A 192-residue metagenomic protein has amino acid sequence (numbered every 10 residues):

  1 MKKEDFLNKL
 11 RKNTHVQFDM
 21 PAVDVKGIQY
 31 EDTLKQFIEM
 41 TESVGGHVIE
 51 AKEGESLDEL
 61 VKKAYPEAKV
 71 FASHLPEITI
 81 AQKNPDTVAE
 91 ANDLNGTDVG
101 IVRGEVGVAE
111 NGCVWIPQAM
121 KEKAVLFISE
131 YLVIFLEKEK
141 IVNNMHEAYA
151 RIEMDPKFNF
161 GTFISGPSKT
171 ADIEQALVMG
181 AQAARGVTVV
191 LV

Functional and structural regions predicted by a protein language model:
M1-V192: The feature marks the mature, well-folded catalytic cores of soluble enzymes
